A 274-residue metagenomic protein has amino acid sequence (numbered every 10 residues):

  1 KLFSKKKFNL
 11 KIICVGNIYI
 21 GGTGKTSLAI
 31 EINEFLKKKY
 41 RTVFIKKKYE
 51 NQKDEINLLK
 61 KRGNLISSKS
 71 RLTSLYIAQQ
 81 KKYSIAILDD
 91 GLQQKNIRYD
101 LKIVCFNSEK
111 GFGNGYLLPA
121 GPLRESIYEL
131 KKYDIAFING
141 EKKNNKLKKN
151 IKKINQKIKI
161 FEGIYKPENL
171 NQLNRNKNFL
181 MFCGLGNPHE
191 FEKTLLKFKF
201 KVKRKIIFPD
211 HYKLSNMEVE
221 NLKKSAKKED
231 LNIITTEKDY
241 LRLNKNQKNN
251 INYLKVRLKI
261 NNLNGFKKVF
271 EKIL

Functional and structural regions predicted by a protein language model:
K1-L10, S67, N216-K223: N-terminal leader/targeting and accessory segments in enzymes
L2-N51: Walker A (P-loop) phosphate-binding motif
V15, I66, F106, G163 (+2 more regions): Hydrophobic residues at beta-strand termini and immediately following loops that shape nucleotide-binding pockets
Y40-T42, Y83-S84, Y99, N176 (+1 more regions): Short, high-confidence coil segments that cap the C-terminus of an alpha-helix and link into the following beta-strand
V43-I45, V104, N178-F182: Conserved beta-strand elements of the Class I
E50-N155: Phosphate/Mg2+-binding loops and adjacent switch elements in nucleotide/diphosphate-handling enzyme cores
G111-I234: C-terminal accessory "lid"/substrate-recognition subdomains
P209-Y212, N249-L274: Short, flexible loop segments at boundaries between secondary-structure elements
